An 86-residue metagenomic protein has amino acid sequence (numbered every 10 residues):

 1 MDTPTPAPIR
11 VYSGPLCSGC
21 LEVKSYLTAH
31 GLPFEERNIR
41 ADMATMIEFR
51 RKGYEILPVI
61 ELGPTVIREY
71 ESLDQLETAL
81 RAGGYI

Functional and structural regions predicted by a protein language model:
D2-H30: Local sequence-structure signature of Cys/Sec-based thiol-disulfide redox active-site neighborhoods
P4-T5, I47-R50, Y70: Short secondary-structure transition/capping segments
S18, A41-A44, D74: Short alpha-helical
K24-M43: Conserved helix-turn-beta segment immediately C-terminal to the redox Cys motif in thioredoxin-like folds
R37-E55, L80-G83: Thioredoxin-like thiol-disulfide oxidoreductase module
R51-E69: Short, structured active-site "lid" loops
G63-I86: Non-catalytic, surface beta->alpha helical segment in thiol-disulfide oxidoreductase systems
